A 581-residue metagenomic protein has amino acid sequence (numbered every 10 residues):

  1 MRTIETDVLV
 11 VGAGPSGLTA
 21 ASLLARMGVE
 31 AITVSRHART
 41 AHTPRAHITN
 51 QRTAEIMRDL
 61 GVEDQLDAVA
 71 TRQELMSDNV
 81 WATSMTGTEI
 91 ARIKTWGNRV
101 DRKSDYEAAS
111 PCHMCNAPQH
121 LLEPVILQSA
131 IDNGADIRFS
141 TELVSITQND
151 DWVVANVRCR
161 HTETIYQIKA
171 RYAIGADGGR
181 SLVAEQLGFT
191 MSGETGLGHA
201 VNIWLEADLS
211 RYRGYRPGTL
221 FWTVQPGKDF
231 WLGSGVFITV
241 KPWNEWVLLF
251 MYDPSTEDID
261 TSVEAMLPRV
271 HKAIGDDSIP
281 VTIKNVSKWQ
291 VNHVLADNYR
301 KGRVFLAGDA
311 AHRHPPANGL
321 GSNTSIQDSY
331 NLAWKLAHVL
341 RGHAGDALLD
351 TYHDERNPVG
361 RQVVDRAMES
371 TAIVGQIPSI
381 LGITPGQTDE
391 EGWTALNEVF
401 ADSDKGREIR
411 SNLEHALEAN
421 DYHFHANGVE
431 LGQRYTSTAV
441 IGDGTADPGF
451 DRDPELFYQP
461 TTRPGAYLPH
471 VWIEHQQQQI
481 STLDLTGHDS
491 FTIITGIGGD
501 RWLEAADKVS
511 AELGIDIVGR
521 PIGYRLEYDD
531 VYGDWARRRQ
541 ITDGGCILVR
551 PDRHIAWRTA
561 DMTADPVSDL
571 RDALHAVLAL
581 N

Functional and structural regions predicted by a protein language model:
T3-T33: N-terminal Rossmann-like FAD-binding beta1-loop-alpha1 element of flavoenzymes
I4-T6, T162-Y172: Core beta-strand elements of the Rossmann-like FAD/NAD(P) dinucleotide-binding domain in flavoenzyme oxidoreductases
G12-A21, I126, G175, T256 (+7 more regions): Conserved mid-domain beta->alpha element of the FAD-binding
R45, T49-V125, S129: Active-site-adjacent segment of FAD-dependent monooxygenases/related oxidoreductases
Q128, Y172, A176-V291: Conserved FAD-binding catalytic core of PHBH/FMO-like flavoproteins
F139-V153: A conserved short coil-to-beta-strand element within the FAD-binding core of flavoproteins
E264, K272, A296-V304, T486 (+1 more regions): Conserved flavin/dinucleotide-binding core of flavoenzymes
A337-A466, Q478, L485-F491, G496-G498 (+2 more regions): C-terminal helical "tail/cap" subdomain of flavin- and related membrane-associated enzymes
